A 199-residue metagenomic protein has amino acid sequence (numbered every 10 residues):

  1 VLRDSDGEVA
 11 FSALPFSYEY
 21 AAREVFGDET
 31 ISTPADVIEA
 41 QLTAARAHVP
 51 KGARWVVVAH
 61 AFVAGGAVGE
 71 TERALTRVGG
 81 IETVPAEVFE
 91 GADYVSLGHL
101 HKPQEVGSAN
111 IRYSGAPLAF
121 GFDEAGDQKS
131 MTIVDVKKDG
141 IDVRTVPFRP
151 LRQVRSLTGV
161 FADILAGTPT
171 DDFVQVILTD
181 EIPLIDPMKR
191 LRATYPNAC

Functional and structural regions predicted by a protein language model:
V1-C199: Extended recognition/assembly regions associated with phosphoester-bond processing machinery
